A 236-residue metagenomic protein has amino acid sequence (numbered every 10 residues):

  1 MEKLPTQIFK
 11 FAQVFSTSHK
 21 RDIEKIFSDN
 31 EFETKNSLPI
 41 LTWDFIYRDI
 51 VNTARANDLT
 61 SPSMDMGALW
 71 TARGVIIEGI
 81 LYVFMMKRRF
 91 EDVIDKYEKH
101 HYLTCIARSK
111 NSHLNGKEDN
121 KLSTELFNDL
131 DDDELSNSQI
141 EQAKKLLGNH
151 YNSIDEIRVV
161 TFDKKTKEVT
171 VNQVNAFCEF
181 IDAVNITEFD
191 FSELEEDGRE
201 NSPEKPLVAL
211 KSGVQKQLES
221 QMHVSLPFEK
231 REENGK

Functional and structural regions predicted by a protein language model:
M1-L41: Interdomain/boundary linker segments immediately adjacent to catalytic/signaling cores
K3-Q7, F15, T42, L135 (+3 more regions): Non-membrane alpha-helical secondary structure
P39, W43, Y47, R88: Nuclease catalytic cores
I46-A56: Short, contiguous, helix-prone interaction/anchoring segments in small proteins
N52-T53, S63, L147-Y151: Short, solvent-exposed secondary-structure boundary motifs
A54-F84: A short acidic/basic microdomain associated with nuclease active sites
I80-S138: A recognition module on extended beta-rich or small alphabeta surfaces enriched in W/G with H and D/E
A143-K236: Glycine-rich, aromatic-bearing surface loops/beta-hairpins
